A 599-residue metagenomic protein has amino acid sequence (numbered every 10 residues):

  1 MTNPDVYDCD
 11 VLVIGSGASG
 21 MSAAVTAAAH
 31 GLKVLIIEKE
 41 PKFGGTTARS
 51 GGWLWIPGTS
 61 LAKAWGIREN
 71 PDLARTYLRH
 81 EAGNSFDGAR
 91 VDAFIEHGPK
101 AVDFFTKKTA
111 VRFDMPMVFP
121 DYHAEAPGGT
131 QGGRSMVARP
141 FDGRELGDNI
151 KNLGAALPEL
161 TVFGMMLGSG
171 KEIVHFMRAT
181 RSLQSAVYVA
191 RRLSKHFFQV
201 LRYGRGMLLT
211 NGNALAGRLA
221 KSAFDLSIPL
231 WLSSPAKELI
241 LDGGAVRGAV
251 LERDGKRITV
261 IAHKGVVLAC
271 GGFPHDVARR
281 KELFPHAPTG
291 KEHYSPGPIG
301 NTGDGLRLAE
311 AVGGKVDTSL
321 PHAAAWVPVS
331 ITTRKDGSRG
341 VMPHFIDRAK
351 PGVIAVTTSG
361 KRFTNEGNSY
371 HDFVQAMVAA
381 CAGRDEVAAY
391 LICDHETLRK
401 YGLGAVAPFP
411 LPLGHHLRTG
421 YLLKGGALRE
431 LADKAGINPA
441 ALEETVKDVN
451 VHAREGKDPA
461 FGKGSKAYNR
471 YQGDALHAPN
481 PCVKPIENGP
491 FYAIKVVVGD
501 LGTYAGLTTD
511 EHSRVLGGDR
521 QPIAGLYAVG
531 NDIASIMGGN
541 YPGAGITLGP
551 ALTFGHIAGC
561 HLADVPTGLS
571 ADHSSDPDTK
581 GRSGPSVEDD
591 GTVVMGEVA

Functional and structural regions predicted by a protein language model:
M1-V11, A29, G217, M537 (+5 more regions): Extreme N-terminal leader/targeting segments of oxidoreductases
V11-I36: N-terminal Rossmann-like FAD-binding beta1-loop-alpha1 element of flavoenzymes
V25-T26, L35, I258-G265, G402-A405 (+1 more regions): C-terminal structured subdomain/cap of oxidoreductase catalytic cores
K39-P229, G352-A355, R362, N368 (+4 more regions): Conserved N-terminal/central alpha/beta ligand/cofactor-binding core
A124-P127, Q131-S135, R139-Y188, L306-L308 (+2 more regions): An anion/pyrophosphate-binding glycine-rich loop and adjacent beta-alpha core in soluble alpha-beta enzymes
G206-N213, D225, R253-T332, L548 (+1 more regions): Glycine-rich loop(s) and the adjacent beta-strand/alpha-helix scaffold that form part
E238, A245, A441-I536, N540: A glycine-rich dinucleotide-binding beta-alpha-beta segment and adjacent secondary-structure elements that constitute
G383-P490, A558-H561, V565, L569-K580 (+1 more regions): Helix-rich C-terminal "cap"/substrate-channel and partner-interaction subdomain that packs against the flavin-binding
